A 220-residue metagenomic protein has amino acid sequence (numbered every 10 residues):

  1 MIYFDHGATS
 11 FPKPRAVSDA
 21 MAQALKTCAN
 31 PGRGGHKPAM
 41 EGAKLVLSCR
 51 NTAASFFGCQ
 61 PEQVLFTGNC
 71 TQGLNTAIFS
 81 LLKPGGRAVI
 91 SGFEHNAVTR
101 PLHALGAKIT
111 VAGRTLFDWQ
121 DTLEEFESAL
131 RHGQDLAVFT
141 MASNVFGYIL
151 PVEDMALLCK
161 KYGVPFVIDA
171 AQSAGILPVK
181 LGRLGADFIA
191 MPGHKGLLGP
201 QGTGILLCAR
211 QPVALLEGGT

Functional and structural regions predicted by a protein language model:
M1-T220: Pyridoxal 5′-phosphate
